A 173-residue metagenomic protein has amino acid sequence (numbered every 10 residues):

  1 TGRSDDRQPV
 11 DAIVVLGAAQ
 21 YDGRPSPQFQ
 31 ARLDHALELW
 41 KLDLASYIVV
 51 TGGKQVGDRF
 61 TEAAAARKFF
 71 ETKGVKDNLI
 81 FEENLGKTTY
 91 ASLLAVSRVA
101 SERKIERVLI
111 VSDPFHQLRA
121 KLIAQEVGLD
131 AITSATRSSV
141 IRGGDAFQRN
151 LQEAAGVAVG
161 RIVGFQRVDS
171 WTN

Functional and structural regions predicted by a protein language model:
T1, S170-N173: N-terminal secretory targeting signals
G2-L151: A structural signal for short, hydrophobic/glycine-enriched beta-strand patches
A146-S170: A transmembrane-helix-recognition feature enriched in membrane-embedded lipid enzymes and envelope glyco-/phospholipid
